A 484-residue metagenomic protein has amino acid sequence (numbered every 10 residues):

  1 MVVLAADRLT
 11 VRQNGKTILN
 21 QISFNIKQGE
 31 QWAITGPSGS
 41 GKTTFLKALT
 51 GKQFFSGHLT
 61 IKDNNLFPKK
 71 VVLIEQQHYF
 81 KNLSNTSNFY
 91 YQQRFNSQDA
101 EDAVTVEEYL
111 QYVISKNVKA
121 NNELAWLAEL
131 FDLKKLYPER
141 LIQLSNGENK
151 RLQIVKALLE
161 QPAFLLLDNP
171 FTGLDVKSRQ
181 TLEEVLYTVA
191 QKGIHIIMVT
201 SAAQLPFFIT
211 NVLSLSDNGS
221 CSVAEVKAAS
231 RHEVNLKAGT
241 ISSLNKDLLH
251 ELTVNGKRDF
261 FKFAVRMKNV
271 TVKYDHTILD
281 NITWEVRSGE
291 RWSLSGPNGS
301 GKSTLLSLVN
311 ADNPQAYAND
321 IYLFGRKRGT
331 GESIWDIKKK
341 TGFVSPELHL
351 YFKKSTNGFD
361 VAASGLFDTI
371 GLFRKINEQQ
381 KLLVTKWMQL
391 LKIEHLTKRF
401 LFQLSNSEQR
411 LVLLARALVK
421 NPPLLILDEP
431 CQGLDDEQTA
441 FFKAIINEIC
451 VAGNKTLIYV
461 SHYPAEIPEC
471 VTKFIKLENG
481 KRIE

Functional and structural regions predicted by a protein language model:
T35-P37, S295-P297: The feature captures the beta-strand-to-loop junction immediately N-terminal to the Walker
L46-S115, L306-I370: ABC ATPase nucleotide-binding domain signature region
K119-L136, A363, E378-L396: Conserved ABC ATPase "signature" region
R140-L144, E148, F373-I376, F400-L404 (+1 more regions): Conserved ABC ATPase signature
I154, L414: Hydrophobic anchor residue at the start of the ABC signature
L165-N169, L425-E429: Catalytic Walker B motif of ABC-type/P-loop ATPase nucleotide-binding domains
F208, L215-L248, E469, K473-E484: Conserved beta-strand-loop-alpha-helix hinge in the C-terminal portion of ABC ATPase nucleotide-binding domains
